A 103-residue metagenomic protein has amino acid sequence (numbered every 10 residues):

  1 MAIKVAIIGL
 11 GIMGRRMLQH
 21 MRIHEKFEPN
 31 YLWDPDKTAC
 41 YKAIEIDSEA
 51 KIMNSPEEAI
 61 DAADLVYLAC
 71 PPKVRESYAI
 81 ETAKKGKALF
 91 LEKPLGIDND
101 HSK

Functional and structural regions predicted by a protein language model:
M1-I46: N-terminal Rossmann-like dinucleotide-binding module
M17, D47-K103: Beta-loop-alpha module in the N-terminal Rossmann-like domain of NAD(P)-dependent dehydrogenases, especially those
